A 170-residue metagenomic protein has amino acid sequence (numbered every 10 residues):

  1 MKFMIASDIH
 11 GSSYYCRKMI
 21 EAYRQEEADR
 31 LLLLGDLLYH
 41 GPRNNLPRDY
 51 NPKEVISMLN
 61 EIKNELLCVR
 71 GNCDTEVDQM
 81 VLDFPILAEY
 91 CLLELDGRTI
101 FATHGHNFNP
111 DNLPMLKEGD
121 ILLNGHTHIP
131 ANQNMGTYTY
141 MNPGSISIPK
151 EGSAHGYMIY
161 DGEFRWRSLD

Functional and structural regions predicted by a protein language model:
K2, L92-D96, N134-D170: Binuclear metal-dependent phosphoesterase catalytic core
K2-E94: Core catalytic region of metal-dependent phosphoesterases/phosphodiesterases, especially metallo-beta-lactamase-like
I5-S7, L31-D36, L66-N72, F101-H104 (+2 more regions): Active-site neighborhood of phospho(di)ester-bond hydrolases with catalytic His/Asp-centered motifs
H10-Y14, Y39-G41, N72-Q79, N107-L113 (+2 more regions): Active-site environment of divalent metal-dependent phosphoester hydrolases
M19, P47, L82, M115 (+2 more regions): Single-residue recognition of alpha-helix boundary sites
N51-L66, L123-T127, N142-Y160: A broadly tuned preference for mixed-charge, low-complexity surface segments
L82-A131: Internal catalytic-core helix/loop-beta-alpha segment that presents or stabilizes conserved functional determinants
